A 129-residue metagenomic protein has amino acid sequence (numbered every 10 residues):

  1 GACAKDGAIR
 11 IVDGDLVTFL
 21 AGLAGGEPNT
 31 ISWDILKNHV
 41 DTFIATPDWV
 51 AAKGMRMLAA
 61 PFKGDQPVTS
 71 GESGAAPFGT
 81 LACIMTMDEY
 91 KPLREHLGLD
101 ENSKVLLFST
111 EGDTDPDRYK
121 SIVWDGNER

Functional and structural regions predicted by a protein language model:
G1-N38, D88-R129: Glycine-rich phosphate/pyrophosphate-binding loop at beta-loop-alpha junctions
N29-L97: Active-site-adjacent helical/loop segments in soluble small-molecule enzymes
